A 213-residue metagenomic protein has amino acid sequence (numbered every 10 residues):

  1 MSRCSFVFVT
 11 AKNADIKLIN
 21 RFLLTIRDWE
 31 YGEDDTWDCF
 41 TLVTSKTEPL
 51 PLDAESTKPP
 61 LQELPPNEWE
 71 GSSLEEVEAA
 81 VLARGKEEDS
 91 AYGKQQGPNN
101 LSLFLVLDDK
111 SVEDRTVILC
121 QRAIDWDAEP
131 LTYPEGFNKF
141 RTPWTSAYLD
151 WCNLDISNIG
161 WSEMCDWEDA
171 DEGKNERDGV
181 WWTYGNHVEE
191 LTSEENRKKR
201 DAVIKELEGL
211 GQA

Functional and structural regions predicted by a protein language model:
M1-T142, E206-A213: Extended, charge-biased low-complexity segments that typically form long amphipathic alpha-helices/coiled-coils
E129-A213: Acidic, proline/glycine-rich low-complexity IDRs
